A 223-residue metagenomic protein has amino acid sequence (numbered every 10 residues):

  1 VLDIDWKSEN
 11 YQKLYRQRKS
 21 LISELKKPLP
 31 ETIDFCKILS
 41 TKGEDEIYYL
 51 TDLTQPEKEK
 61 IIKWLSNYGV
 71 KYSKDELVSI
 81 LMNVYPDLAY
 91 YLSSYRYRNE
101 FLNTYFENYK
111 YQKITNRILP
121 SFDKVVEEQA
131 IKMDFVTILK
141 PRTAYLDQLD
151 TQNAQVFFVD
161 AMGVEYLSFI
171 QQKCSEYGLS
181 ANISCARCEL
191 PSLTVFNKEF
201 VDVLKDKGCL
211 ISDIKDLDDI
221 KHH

Functional and structural regions predicted by a protein language model:
V1-A154, A161-H223: …; additionally, a secondary subgroup of soluble metalloenzymes is captured
